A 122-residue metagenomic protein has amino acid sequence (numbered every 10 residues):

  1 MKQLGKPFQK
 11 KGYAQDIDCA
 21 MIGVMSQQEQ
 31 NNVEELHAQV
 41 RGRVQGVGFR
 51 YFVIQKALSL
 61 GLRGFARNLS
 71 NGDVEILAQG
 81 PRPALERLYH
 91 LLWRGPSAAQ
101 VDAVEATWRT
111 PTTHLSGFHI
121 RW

Functional and structural regions predicted by a protein language model:
K2-Q3, P7-W122: Intrinsically disordered, low-complexity, mixed-charge
